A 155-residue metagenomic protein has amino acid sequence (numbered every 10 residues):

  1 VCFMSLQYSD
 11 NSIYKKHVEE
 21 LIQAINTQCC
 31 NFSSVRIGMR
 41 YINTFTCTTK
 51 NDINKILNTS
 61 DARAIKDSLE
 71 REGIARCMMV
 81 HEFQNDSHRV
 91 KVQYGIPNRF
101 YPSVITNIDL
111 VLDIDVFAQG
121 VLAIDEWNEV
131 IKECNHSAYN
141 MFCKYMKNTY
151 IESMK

Functional and structural regions predicted by a protein language model:
V1-N26: Hydrophobic alpha-helical segments and helix pairs
F3, S9-I13, H88-R89, A118-D125: Short, surface-exposed beta-strand/loop "edge" segments at domain boundaries and coil↔beta transitions
Q7, Y41-F45, V116: Short, flexible loop/turn elements at secondary-structure junctions
K16, E20, T27, K55 (+4 more regions): Charged/polar, solvent-exposed surface patches and flexible loops
I25-Q28, R99-Y101: Intrinsically disordered, low-complexity boundary segments flanking structured domains
T27-F45, E70-R76, M141-K155: Short glycine-rich, low-complexity/disordered patches
R36-V111: Aromatic/basic-lined ligand-recognition segments that form π-stacking hydrophobic pockets flanked by Lys/Arg to engage
D109-K155: Long, compositionally biased interface segments
